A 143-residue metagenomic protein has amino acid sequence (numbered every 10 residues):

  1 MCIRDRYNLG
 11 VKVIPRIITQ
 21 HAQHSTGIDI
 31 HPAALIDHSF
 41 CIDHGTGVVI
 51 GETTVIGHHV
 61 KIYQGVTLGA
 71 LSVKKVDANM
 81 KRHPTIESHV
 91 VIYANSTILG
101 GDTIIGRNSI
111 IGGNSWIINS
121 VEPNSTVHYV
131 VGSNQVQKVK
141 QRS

Functional and structural regions predicted by a protein language model:
M1-I3: Short, small-residue-biased leader/transition segments that mark boundaries at the very start of proteins
R6-I14, H31, F40: Charged, alpha-helical coiled-coil and linker scaffolds that mediate dimerization/oligomerization and interdomain
P15-T19: Long, charged amphipathic helices and adjacent flexible linkers at domain junctions
T26, H31-P32, D37-H38, D43-E52 (+11 more regions): Left-handed beta-helix
